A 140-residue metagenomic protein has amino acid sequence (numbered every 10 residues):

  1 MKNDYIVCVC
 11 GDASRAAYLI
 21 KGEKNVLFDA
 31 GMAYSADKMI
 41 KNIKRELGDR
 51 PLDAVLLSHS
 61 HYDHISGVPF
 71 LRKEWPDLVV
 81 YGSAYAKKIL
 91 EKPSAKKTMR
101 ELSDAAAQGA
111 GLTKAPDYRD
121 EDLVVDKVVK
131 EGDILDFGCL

Functional and structural regions predicted by a protein language model:
M1-K2, L19-I20, V128-L140: Core dinuclear metal-dependent hydrolase active-site scaffold
M1-L47: Conserved beta-strand hairpin/beta-sheet module of binuclear metal-dependent hydrolase folds, prominently
G11, G31, Y81-G82, G138: Glycine-centered flexibility motif
A13-S14, D122-L123, G138: Short, basic and Ser/Thr-rich N-terminal targeting/leader segments
L19-K24, P51, R72, C139: Secondary-structure boundary/capping motif
A30-M32, S60, Y85-A86, L140: Active-site metal-binding loops of divalent metal-dependent hydrolases
K44-D133: Active-site HxH/HxHxD metal-binding segment of metal-dependent hydrolases
